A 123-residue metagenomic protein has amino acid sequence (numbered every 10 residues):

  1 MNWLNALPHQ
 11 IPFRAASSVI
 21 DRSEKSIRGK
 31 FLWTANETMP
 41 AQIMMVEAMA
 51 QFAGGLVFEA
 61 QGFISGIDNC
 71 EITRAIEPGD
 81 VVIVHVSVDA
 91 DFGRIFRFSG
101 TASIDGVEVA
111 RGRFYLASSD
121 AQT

Functional and structural regions predicted by a protein language model:
M1-M39, T73-E77, D89-R97, I104-V107 (+1 more regions): Non-catalytic linker/capping segments at the edges of enzyme domains
N2, P8, F52-A53, F58: Hydrophobic alpha-helical segments with strong N-terminal bias
W3-N5, G62, D68, T101: Short, functionally important structural connectors and interaction interfaces within domains
T34-L56: Compact, glycine-rich, soluble single-domain proteins
A53-I83: Hydrophobic beta-strand-centered segment that forms part of the acyl-chain substrate-binding groove
V86: NTP/phosphate- and nucleic-acid-binding module
